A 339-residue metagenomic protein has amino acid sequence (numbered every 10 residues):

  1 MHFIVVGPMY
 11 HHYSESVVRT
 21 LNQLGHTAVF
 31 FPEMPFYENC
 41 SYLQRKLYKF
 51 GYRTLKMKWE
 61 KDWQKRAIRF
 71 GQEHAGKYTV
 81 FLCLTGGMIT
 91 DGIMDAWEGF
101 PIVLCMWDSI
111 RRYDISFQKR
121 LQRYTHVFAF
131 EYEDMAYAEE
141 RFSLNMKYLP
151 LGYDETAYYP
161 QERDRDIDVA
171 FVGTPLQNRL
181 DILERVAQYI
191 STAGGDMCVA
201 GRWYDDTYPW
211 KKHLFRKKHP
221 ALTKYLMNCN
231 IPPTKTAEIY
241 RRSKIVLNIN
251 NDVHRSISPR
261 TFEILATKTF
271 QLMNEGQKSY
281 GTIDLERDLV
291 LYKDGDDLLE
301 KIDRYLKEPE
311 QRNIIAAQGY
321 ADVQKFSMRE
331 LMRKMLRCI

Functional and structural regions predicted by a protein language model:
M1-K49, W59-R69, L84-M88, Q118-F262 (+1 more regions): Nucleotide-sugar donor-binding catalytic core of glycosyltransferases
F70-H74, Y305: Short amphipathic alpha-helix with an adjacent loop that forms part of the alpha/beta core around
H74-V80, S243-K244: Short acidic/histidine-rich motifs immediately flanking catalytic phosphotransfer sites in two-component signaling
G76, L285-R287: Glycine-centered loop/turn motifs
L82-T85, D95-I110, F128: Active-site proximal beta-strand in glycosyltransferases
L289-G295, R304-E310: Conserved acidic donor-binding segment of nucleotide-sugar-dependent glycosyltransferases
K307-R337: A charged, aromatic-enriched C-terminal amphipathic alpha-helix characteristic of glycosyltransferases across folds
